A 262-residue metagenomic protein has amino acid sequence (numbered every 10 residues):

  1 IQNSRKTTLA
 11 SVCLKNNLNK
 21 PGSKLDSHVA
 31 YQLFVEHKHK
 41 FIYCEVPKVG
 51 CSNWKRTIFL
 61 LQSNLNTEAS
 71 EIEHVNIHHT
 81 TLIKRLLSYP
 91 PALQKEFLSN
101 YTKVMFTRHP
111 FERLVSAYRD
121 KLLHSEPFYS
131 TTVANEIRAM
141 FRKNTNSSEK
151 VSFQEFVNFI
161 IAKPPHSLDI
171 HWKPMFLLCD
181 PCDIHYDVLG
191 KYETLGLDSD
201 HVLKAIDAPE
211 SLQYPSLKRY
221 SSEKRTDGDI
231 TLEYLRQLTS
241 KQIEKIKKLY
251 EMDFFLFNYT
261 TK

Functional and structural regions predicted by a protein language model:
I1-K262: Membrane-interface amphipathic segments in extracytoplasmic regions
